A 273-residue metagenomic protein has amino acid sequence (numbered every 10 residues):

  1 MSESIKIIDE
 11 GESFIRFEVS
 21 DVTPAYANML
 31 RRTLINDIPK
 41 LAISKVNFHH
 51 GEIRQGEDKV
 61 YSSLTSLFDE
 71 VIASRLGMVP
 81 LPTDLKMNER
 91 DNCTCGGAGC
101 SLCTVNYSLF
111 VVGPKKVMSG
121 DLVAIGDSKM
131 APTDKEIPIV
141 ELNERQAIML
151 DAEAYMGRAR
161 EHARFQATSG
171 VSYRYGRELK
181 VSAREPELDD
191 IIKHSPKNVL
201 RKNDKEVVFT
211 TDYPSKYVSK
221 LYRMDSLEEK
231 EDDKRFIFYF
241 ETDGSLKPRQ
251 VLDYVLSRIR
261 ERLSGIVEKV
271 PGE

Functional and structural regions predicted by a protein language model:
M1-E273: Protein-protein interaction/assembly regions in multi-subunit complexes
